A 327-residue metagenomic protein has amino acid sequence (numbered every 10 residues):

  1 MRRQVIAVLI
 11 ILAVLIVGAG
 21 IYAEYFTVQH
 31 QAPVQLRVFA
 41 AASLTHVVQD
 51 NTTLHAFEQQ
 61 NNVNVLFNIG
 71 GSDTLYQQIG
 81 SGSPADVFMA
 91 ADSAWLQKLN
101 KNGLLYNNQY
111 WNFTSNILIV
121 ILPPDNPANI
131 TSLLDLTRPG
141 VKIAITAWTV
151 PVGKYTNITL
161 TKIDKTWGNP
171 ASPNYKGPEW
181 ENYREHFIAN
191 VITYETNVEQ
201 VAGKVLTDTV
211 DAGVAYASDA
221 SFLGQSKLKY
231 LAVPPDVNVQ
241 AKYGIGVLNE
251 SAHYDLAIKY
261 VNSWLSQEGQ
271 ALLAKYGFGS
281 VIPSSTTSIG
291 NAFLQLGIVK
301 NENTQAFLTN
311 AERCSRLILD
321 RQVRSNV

Functional and structural regions predicted by a protein language model:
Q4-A7, L12-N68, S72-T74, G80 (+4 more regions): Exported/periplasmic ABC-transporter solute-binding proteins
P84, N107, P139-V141: Short glycine/proline-enriched coil/turn segments at helix->beta-strand junctions
A85-A90: Periplasmic-binding protein-like
G103-W111: Central helical "cap/lid" subdomain
